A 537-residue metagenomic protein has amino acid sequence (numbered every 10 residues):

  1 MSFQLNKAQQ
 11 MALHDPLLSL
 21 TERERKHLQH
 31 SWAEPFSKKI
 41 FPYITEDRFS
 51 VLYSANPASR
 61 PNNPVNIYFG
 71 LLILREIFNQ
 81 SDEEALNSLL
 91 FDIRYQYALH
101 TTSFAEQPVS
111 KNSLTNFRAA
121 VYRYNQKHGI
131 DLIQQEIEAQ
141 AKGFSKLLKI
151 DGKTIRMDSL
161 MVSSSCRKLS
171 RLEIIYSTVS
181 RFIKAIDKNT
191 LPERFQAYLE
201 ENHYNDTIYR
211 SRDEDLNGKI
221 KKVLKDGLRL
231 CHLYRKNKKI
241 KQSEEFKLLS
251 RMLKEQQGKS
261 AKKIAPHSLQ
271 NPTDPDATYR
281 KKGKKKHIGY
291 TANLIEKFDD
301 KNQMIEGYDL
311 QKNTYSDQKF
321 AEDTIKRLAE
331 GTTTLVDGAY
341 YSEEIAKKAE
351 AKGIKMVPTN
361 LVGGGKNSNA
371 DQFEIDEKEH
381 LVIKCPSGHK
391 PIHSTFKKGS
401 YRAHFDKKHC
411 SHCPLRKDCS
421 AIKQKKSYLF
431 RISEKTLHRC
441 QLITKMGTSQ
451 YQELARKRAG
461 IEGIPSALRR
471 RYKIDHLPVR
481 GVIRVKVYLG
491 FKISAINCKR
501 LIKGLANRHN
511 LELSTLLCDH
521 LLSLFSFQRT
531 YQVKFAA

Functional and structural regions predicted by a protein language model:
M1-P57: Basic, low-complexity segments
E22-P35, P64, D158, D274 (+1 more regions): Secondary-structure junction/capping motif
R25, F41, N62-N63, G283-K284: Short secondary-structure boundary/capping segments within folded domains
F36, L52-I67, L74-I133, F144 (+1 more regions): Trp/Phe/Arg-rich N-terminal binding region typifying the photolyase-homology
E84, S103, Q107, T115-A537: Anion-binding and metal-coordination hotspots
